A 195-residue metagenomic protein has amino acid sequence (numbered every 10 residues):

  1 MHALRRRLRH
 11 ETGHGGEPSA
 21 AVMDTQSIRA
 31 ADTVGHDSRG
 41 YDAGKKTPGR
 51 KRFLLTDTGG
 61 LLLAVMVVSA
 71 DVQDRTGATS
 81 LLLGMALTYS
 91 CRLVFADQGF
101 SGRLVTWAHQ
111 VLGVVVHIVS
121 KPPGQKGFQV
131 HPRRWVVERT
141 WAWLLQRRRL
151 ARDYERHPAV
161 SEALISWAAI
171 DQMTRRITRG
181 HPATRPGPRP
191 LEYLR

Functional and structural regions predicted by a protein language model:
M1-R195: Short alpha-helical elements
